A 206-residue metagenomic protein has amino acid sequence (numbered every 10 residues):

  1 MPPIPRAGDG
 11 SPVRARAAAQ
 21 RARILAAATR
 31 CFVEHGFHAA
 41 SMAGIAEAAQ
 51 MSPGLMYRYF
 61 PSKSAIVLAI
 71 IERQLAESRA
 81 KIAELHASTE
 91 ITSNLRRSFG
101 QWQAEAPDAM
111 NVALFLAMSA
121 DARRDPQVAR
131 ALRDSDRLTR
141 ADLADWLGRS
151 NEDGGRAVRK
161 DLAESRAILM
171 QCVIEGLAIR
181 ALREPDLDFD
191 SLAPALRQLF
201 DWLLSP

Functional and structural regions predicted by a protein language model:
M1-A19, N151, G155-A157: N-terminal intrinsically disordered/low-complexity leader segments
R23, A27-A65, A69: Helix-turn-helix
P61-A65, A69, H86, E90 (+5 more regions): Residues in soluble alpha-helical coiled-coils and helical-bundle/repeat scaffolds
A69, A80-V112, A163-M170, A193: Hydrophobic alpha-helical connector segments
E72-E77: Short, basic, alpha-helical segments at the C-terminal edge of helix-turn-helix-like DNA-binding modules
N94, P107-R130, I179: Amphipathic alpha-helical segments used for helix-helix packing
Q127, A131-D145: Short, solvent-exposed amphipathic helices
A129-R133, E152-P206: Hydrophobic/aromatic-rich alpha-helical bundle segments in the mid-to-C-terminal region
